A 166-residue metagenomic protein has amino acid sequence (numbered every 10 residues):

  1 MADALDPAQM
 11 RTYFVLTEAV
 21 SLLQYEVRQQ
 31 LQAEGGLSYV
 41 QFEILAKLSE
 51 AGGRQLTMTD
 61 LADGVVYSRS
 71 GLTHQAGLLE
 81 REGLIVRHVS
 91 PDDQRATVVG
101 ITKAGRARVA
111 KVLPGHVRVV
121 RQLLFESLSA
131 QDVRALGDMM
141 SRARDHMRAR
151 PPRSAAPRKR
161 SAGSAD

Functional and structural regions predicted by a protein language model:
M1-G35, E82, A162-D166: N-terminal leader segment of winged-helix/HTH proteins
M1-L5, A130-D166: C-terminal regulatory/oligomerization modules of transcriptional regulators
L23, V27, V65, R108-S127 (+1 more regions): Alpha-helical linker/hinge and terminal dimerization helices associated with HTH transcriptional regulators
Y25-S70: N-terminal helix-turn-helix DNA-binding core of bacterial DNA-binding proteins
M58, A76-G77: Short, hydrophobic-biased segments on the C-terminal half of alpha helices that form "recognition helices"
G77-A135: Charged, amphipathic alpha-helical coiled-coil/dimerization segments
